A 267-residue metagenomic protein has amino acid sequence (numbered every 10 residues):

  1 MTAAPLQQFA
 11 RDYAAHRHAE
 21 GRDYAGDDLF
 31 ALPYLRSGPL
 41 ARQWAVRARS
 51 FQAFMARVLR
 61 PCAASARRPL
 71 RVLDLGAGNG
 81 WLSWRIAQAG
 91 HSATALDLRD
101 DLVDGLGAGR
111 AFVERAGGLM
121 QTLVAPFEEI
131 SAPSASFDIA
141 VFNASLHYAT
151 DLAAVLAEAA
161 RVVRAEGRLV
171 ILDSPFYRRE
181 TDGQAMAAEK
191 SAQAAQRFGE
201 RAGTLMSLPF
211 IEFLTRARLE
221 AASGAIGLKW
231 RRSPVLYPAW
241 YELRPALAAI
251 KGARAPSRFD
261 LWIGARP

Functional and structural regions predicted by a protein language model:
M1-S65: Conserved class I S-adenosyl-L-methionine
G76-G78: Class I SAM-dependent methyltransferase "Motif I" SAM/SAH-binding loop
W81-E129: Class I SAM-dependent methyltransferase SAM/SAH-binding core
E128-A140: A short acidic, Gly/Pro-enriched loop at the edge of an enzyme's catalytic core that lines a small-molecule cofactor
I139-D151: A short SAM/SAH-binding and catalytic strip from SAM-dependent methyltransferases
A153-R168: A short glycine-rich, Lys/Arg-flanked "PGG" loop and its adjoining helix->strand segment in the class I
V170-A194: Conserved class I S-adenosyl-L-methionine
S207-I226, S233: Short alpha-helix
